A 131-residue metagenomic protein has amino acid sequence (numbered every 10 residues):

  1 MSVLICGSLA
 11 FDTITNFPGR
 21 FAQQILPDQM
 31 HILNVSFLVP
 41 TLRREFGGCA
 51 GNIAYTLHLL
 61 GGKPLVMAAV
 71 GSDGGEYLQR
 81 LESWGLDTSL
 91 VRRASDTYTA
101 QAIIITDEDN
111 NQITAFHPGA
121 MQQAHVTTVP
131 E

Functional and structural regions predicted by a protein language model:
M1-L65, E76: Glycine-rich phosphate/adenosyl-contacting loop at the front of the ribokinase-like
C6-L9, A69-V70, E108, H117-A120: Fold-independent oxyanion-binding glycine-rich loops and adjacent beta-strand/coil segments at enzyme active sites
D12, K63-L90: A glycine-rich beta-to-alpha transition motif near the start of alpha/beta enzyme domains, typified by
A22-Q23, E82-G85, D107-D109: Short, hinge-like loop/turn segments at secondary-structure boundaries
L60, W84, T97-T99: Short, basic and Ser/Thr-rich N-terminal targeting/leader segments
S89-A94, A102-E131: Conserved phosphate-binding/catalytic loop of the ribokinase/pfkB sugar-kinase fold
